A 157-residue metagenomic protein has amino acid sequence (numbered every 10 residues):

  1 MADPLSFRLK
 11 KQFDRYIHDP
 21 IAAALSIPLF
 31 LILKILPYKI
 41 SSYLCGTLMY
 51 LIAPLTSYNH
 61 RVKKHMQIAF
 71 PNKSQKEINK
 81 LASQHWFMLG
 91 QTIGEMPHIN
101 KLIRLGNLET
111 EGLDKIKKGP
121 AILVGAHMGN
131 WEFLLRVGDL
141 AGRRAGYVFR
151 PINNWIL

Functional and structural regions predicted by a protein language model:
A2-G125, N130: Membrane-anchoring hydrophobic helices of lipid-metabolizing enzymes
A121-L157: Catalytic core of membrane glycerolipid acyltransferases/transacylases, capturing the structured, soluble-facing
